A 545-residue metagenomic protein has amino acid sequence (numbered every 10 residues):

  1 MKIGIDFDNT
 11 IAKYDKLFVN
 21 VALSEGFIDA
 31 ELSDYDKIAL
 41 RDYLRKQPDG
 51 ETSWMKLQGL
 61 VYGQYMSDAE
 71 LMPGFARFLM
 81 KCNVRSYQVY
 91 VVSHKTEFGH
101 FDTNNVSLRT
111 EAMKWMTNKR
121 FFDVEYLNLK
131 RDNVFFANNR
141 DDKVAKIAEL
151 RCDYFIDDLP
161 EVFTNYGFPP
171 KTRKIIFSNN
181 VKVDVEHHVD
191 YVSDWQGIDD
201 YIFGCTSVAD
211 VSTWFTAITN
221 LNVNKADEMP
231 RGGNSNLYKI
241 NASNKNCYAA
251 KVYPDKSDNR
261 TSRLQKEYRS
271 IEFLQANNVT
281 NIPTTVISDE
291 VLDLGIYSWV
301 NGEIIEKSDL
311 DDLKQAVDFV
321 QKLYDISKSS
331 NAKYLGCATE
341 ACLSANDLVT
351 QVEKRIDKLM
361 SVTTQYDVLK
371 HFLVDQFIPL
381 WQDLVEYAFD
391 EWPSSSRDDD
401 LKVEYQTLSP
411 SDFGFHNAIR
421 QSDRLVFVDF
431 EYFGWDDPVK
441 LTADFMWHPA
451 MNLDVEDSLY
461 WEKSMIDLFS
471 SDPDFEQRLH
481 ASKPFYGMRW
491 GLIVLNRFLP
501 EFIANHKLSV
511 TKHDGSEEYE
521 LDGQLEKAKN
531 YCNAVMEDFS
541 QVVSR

Functional and structural regions predicted by a protein language model:
M1-S53: Active-site neighborhood of HAD-like aspartate-dependent phosphohydrolases
M66, E70, F75-M116, V134-A137: Substrate-recognition element of Asp-dependent hydrolases with the DxDx(T/V) motif
N104-D210: C-terminal cap/substrate-recognition subdomain and adjoining C-terminal extension of metal-dependent phosphatase-like
D210-N222, K328-S411, F475, E537 (+1 more regions): An alpha-helical support segment within catalytic cores of ATP-dependent transferases
D227-A250, F389-T442: Active-site acidic catalytic loop and adjacent metal/ATP-binding pocket of ATP-dependent phosphoryl transfer enzymes
D227-P230, N234-E353: ATP-binding pocket architecture of kinase catalytic cores
P438-P473, P484-A504: Active-site activation/catalytic loop segments of kinase-like enzymes and analogous catalytic loops in related
L492-R545: ATP/Mg2+ or Mg2+-diphosphate-binding catalytic cores that bind nucleotide phosphates or diphosphates via glycine-rich
